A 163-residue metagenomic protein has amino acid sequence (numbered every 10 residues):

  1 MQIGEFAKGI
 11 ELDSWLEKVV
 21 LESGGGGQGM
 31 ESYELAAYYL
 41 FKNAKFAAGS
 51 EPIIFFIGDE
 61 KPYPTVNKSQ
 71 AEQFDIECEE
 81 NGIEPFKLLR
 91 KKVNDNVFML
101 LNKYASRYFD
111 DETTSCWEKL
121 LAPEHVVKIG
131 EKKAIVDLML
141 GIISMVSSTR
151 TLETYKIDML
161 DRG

Functional and structural regions predicted by a protein language model:
M1-G163: Acidic, low-complexity intrinsically disordered regions
